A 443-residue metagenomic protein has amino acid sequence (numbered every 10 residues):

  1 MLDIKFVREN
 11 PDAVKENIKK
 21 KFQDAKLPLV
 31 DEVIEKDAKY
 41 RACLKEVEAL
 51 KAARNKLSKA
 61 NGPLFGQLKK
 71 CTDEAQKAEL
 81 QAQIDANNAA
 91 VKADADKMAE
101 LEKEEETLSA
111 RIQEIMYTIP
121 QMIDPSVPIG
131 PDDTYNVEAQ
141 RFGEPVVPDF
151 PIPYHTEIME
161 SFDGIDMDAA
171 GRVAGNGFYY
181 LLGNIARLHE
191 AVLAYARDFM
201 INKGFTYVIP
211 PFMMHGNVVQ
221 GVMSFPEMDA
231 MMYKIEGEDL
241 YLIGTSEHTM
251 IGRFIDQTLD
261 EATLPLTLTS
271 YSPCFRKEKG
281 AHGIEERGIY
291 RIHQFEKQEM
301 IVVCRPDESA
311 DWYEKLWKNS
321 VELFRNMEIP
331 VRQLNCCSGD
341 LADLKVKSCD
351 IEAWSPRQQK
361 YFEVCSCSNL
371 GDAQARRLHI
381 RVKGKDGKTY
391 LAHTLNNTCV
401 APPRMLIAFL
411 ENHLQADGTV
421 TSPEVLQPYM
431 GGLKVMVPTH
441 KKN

Functional and structural regions predicted by a protein language model:
M1-P145, E160, G164: N-terminal alpha-helical targeting/anchoring segments
L27, R141-N443: TRNA-recognition modules of translation machinery and tRNA-sensing kinases, especially anticodon-binding
